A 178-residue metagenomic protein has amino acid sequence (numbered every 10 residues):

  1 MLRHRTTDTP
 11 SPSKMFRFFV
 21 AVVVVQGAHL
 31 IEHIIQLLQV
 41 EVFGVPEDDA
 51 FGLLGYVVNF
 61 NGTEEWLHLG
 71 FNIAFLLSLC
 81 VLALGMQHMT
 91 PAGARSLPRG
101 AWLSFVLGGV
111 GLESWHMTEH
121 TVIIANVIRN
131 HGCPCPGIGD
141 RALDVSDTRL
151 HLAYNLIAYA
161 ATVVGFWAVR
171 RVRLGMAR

Functional and structural regions predicted by a protein language model:
L2-R178: Hydrophobic alpha-helical segments at protein termini of multi-pass membrane proteins
